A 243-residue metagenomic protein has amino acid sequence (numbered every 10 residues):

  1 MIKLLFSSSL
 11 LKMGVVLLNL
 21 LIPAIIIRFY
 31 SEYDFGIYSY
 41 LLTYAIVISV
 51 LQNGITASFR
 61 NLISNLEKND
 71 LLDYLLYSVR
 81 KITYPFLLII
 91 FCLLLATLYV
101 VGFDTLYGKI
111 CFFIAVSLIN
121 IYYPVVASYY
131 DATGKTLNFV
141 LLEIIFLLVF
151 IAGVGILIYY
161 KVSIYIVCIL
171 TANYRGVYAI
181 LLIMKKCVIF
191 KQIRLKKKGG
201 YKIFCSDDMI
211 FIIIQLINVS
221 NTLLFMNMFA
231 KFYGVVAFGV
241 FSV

Functional and structural regions predicted by a protein language model:
M1, L137, L141, I164-C168 (+1 more regions): Interhelical loop/hinge segments that connect adjacent transmembrane helices in multipass membrane
M1-A57, I151, M209-F238: Signature of the first transmembrane helix
I2, S39, D70-P85, C205: Interfacial transmembrane-helix starts/ends
S8, K12, S39-L42, V79 (+7 more regions): Residue-level recognition of transmembrane alpha-helices in multi-pass small-molecule transporters/permeases
V47, L51, Y84-L88, C92 (+3 more regions): Alpha-helical transmembrane segments of multi-pass membrane proteins
Q52-K68: Helix-loop junctions and terminal segments of transmembrane helices in multi-pass membrane transport/translocation
L62, I119-L142: Membrane-interface junctions at transmembrane-helix termini in multi-pass inner-membrane proteins
Y107-I114, V140-I189: Hydrophobic alpha-helical transmembrane segments
